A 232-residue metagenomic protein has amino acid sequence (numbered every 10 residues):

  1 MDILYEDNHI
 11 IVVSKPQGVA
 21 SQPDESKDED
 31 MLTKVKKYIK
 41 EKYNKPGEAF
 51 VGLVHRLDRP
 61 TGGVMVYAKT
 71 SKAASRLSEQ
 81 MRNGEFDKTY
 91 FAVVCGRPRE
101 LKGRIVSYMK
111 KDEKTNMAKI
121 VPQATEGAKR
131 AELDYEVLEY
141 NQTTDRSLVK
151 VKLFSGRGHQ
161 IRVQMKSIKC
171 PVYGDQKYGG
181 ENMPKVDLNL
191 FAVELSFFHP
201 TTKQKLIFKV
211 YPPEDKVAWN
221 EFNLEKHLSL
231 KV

Functional and structural regions predicted by a protein language model:
M1-V232: RNA pseudouridine synthases
